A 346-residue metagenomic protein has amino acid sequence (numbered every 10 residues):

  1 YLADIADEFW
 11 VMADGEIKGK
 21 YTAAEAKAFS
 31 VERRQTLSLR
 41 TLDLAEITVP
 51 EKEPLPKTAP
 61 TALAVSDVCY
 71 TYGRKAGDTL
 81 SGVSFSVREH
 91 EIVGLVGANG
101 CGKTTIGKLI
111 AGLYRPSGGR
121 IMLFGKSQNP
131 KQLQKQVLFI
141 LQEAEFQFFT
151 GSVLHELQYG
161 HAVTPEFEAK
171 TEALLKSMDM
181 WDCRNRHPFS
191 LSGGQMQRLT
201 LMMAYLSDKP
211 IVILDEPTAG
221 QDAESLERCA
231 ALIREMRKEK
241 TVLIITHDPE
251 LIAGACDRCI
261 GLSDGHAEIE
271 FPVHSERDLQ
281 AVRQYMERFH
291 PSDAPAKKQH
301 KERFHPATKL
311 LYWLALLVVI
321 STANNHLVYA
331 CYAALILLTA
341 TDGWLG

Functional and structural regions predicted by a protein language model:
V11-M12, E16-R40, H266-H290: Conserved beta-strand-loop-alpha-helix hinge in the C-terminal portion of ABC ATPase nucleotide-binding domains
V96-A98: The feature captures the beta-strand-to-loop junction immediately N-terminal to the Walker
A111: Helix-to-loop junction immediately C-terminal to a conserved catalytic motif
G119-L133: Conserved ABC transporter NBD signature motif
E166-C183: Conserved ABC ATPase "signature" region
H187-L191, Q195: Conserved ABC ATPase signature
A204-Y205: ABC ATPase C-loop
V212-E216: Catalytic Walker B motif of ABC-type/P-loop ATPase nucleotide-binding domains
